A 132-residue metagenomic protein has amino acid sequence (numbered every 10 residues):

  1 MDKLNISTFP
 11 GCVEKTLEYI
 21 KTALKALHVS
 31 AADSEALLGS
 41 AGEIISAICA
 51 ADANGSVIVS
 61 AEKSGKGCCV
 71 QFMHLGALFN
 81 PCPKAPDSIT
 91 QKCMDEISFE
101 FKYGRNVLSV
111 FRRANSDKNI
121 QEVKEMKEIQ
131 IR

Functional and structural regions predicted by a protein language model:
M1-D2, A47-R132: Conserved beta-strand-loop-beta-strand hairpin that lines the nucleotide-binding pocket of ATP/GTP-utilizing enzymes
M1-G39, I129-R132: Bergerat-fold GHKL ATPase/HATPase_c domain
V29-S56: Conserved ATP-binding N-box helix of the HATPase_c
